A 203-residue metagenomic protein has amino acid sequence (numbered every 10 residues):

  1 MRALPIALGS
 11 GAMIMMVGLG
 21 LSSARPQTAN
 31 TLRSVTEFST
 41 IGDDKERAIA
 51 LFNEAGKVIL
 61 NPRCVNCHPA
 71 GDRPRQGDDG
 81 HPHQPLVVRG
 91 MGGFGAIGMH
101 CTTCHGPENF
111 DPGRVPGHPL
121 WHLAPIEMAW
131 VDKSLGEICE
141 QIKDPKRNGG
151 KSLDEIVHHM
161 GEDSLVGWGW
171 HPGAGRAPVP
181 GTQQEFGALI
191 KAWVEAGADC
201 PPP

Functional and structural regions predicted by a protein language model:
M1, M13-M16, M91, M99 (+2 more regions): Detector for methionine-enriched segments
R2-A50, P62-N66, A70-R75, A192-P203: Post-cleavage N-terminal segment of exported redox proteins
Q27, Q76, Q84, Q141 (+1 more regions): Residue-identity detector for glutamine
E37-V58, P74, D78-F94: Electrostatic cytochrome c docking/interface patches
E46, N53, P62, N109 (+1 more regions): C-type cytochrome heme-c attachment and multiheme electron-transfer modules
R63-G71, G98-E108: The canonical Cys-X-X-Cys-His
H68-A70, Q76-G80, P112-G117: Short, solvent-exposed loop/turn and secondary-structure capping segments
V88, I97-G98, K133: Short C-terminal domain-edge/linker segments immediately following a structured domain
